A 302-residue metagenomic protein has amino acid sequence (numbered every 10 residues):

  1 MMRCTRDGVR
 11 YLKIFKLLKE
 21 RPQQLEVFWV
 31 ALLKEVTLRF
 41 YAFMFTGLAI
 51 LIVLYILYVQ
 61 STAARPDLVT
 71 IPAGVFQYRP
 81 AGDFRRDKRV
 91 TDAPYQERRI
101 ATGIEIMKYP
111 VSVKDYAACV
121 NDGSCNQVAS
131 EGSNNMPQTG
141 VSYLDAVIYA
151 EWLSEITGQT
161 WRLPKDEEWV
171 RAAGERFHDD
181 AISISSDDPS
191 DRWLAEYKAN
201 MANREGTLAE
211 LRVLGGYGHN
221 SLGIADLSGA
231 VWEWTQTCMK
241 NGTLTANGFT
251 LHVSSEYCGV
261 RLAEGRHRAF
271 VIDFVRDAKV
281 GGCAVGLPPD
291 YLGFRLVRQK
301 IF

Functional and structural regions predicted by a protein language model:
M2-L51, Y55, H219-N220, S254-F302: Disulfide-stabilized, aromatic/cysteine-rich ligand-recognition loop
L51-R65: Membrane-interface motif at the C-terminal end of an N-terminal transmembrane signal
T62-Q127, P137-L144, G229: A short glycine-rich, aromatic-capped structural motif
P66-L68, A73, A101-G103, G158 (+5 more regions): Extracellular structured ligand-interaction cores
I71, F76-Y78, I106, Y116 (+7 more regions): Bulky hydrophobic/aromatic "packing anchor" residues in well-ordered structure
Y95-Q96, V213-G216, A284-P288: Short Gly/Pro-enriched turn/cap motifs at secondary-structure boundaries
Q96, N126-S133, R276-G281: Short glycine/proline-rich turn/loop motifs
G132, Y143-A278: Functional-site microenvironments in short loops/helix caps that host divalent-cation chemistry
